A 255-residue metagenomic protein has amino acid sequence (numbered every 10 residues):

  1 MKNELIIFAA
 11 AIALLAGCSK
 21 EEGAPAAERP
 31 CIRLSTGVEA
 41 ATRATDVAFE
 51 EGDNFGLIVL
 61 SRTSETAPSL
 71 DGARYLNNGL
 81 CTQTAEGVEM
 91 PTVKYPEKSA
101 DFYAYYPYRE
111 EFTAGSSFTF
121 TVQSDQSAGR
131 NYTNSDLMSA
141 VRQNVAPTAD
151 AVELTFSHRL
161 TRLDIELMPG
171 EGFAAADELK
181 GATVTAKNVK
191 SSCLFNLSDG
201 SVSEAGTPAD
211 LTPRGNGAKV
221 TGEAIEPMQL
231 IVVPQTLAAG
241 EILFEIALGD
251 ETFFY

Functional and structural regions predicted by a protein language model:
L5-A13: Sec-dependent N-terminal signal peptides
L15-G17: C-terminal motif of bacterial Sec signal peptides marking the signal peptidase cleavage site
E22-K180, T185, D210-A239, L243-Y255: Short, low-hydrophobicity acidic/polar segments
K187-G200: Short aromatic-acidic-glycine turn motif
T207: Conserved GTPase G-domain substructure that encodes guanine base recognition and part of the catalytic core, centered
